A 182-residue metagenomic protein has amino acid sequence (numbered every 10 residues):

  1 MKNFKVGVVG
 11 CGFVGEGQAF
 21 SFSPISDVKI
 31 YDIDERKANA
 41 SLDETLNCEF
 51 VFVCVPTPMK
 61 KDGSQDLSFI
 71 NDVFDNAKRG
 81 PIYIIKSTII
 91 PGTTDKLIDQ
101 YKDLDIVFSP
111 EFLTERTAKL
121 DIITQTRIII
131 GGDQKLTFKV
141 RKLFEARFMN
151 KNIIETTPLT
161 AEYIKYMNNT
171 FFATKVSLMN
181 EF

Functional and structural regions predicted by a protein language model:
M1-L46: NAD(P)+-binding Rossmann beta1-loop-alpha1 motif at the extreme N-terminus of oxidoreductases
K5, D27, E49, D105 (+1 more regions): Residues at the starts of beta-strands that form the adenosine-phosphate
L46-N47, R79, Q125: Alpha-helix C-terminal capping/helix-to-coil transition sites in glycosyltransferase folds
F50, P58-T117: Rossmann-like NAD(P)(H) cofactor-binding subdomain of soluble oxidoreductases
F50-C54, I129: Structural motif
I98-V107, A118-E181: Internal alpha-helical scaffold of NAD(P)-dependent oxidoreductase catalytic cores
